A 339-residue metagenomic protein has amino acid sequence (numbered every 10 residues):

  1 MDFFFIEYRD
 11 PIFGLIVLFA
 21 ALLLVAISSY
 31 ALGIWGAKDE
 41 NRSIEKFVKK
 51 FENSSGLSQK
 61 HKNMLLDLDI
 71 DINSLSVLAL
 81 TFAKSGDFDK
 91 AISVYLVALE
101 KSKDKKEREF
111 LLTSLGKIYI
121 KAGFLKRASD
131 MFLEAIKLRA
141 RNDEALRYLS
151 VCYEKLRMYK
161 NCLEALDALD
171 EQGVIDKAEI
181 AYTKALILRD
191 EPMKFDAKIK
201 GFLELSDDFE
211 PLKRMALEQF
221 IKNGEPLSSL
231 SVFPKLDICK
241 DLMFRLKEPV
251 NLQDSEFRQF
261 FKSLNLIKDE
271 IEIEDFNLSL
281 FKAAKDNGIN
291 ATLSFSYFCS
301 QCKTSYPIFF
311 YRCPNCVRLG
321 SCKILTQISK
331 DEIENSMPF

Functional and structural regions predicted by a protein language model:
M1-R42: N-terminal signal-anchor transmembrane alpha helix of single-pass membrane proteins, serving as the membrane-anchoring
H61-L65, Y95, F132, L166: Hydrophobic/aromatic packing residues within the alpha-helices of TPR/SEL1-like helical repeat arrays
D69-I70, K103-K106, A140, G173-I175 (+1 more regions): Short coil turns that delineate tetratricopeptide repeat
S74, R108-L111, A145, A178-I180 (+1 more regions): TPR alpha-solenoid repeat register
F82, Y119, Y153, L186-L188: Residue at a conserved register position within TPR or TPR-like alpha-solenoid repeats
S85, A122, L156, R189-E191: Structural motif corresponding to the intra-repeat A-B loop/turn of tetratricopeptide repeats
K235-F339: Cys/His-clustered metal-coordination modules, chiefly Zn-binding fingers
